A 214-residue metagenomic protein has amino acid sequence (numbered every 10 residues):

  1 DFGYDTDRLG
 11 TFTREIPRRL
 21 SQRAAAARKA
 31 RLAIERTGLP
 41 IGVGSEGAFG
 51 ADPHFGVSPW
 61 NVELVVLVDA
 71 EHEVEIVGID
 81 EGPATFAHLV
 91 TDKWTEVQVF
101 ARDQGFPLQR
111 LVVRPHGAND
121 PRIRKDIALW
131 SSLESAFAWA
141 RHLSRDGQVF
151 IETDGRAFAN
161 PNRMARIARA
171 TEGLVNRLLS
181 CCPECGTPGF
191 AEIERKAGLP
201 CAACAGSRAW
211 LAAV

Functional and structural regions predicted by a protein language model:
Y4-A25: N-terminal beta-loop-helix "entrance" segment that forms/cooperates in small-molecule cofactor or anionic ligand
A25-A33: Short, well-ordered amphipathic alpha-helical segments that serve as non-catalytic structural scaffolds within diverse
A33-P53: Glycine-rich phosphate-binding loop
S45-A48, A70-E71, I79, T187 (+1 more regions): Fold-independent oxyanion-binding glycine-rich loops and adjacent beta-strand/coil segments at enzyme active sites
E63-V68: Short beta-strand scaffold segments in enzyme catalytic cores
E75-R110: Compact, glycine/acidic-enriched structural inserts
R102-C181: Active-site rim beta-loop-alpha module in soluble metabolic enzymes
E172-V214: Cys/His-rich short segments
